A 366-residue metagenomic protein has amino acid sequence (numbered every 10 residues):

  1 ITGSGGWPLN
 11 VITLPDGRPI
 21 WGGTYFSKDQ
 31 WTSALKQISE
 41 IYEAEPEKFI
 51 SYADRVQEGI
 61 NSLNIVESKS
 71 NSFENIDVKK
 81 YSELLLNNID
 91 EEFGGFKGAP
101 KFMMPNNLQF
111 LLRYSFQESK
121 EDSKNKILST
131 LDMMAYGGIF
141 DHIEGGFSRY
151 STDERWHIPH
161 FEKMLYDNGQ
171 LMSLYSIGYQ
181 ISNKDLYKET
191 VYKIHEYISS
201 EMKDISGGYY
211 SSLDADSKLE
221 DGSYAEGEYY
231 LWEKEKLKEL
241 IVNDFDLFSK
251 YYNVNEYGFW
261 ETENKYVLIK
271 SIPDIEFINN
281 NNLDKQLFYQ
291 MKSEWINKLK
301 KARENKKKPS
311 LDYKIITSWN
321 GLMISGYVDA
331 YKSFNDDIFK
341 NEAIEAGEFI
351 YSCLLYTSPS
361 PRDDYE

Functional and structural regions predicted by a protein language model:
I1-G326, K332-F334: Replace the tail clause
S318-N320, V328-F339, I344, F349-S358: Long, K/E/R/D-enriched contiguous segments that form extended
Y356-E366: Single conserved hydrophobic/aromatic residue that forms the stacking wall/gate of nucleotide- or nucleobase-binding
